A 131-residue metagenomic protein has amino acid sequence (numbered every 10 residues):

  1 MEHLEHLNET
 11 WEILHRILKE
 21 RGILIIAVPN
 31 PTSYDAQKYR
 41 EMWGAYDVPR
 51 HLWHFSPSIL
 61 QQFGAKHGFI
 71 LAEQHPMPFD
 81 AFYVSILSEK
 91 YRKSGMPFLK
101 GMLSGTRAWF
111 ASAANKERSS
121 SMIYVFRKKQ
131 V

Functional and structural regions predicted by a protein language model:
M1-Y39, L52-F69, F79, S121-K129: Conserved SAM-binding loop
A27-P31, A45, M96-S104: Short linear motifs at secondary-structure transitions and domain/linker junctions
Y39-V48, L87-S94: Short glycine/proline- and charge-enriched loop/turn segments that cap or connect secondary-structure elements
A45, L71-A72: A short hydrophobic/aromatic micro-motif that marks alpha-helical segments and, especially, helix-coil
E73-V131: A C-terminal cap/extension of S-adenosyl-L-methionine-dependent methyltransferases that defines the acceptor-substrate
